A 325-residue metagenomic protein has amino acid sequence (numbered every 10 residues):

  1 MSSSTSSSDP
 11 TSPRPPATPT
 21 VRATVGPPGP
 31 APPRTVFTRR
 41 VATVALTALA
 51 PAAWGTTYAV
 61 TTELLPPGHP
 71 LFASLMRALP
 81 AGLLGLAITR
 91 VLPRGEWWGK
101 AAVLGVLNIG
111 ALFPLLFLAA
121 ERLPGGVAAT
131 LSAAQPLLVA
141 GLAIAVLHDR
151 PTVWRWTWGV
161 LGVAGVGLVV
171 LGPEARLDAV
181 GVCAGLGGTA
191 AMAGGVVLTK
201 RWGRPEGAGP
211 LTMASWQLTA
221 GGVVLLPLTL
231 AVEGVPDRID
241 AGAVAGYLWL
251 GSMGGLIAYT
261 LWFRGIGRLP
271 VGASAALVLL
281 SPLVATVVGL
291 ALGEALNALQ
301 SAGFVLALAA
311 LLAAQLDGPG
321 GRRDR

Functional and structural regions predicted by a protein language model:
M1-L75, A164, E174-R201, V223-V224 (+2 more regions): Glycine-/small-residue-enriched transmembrane alpha-helix faces in small-molecule transporters and effluxers
V21, G85, L142, P151-P173 (+4 more regions): Hydrophobic transmembrane alpha-helices of multi-pass small-molecule transport proteins
R39-V44, P66-L71, L75, R94-G99 (+4 more regions): Juxtamembrane helix-entry segments on the extracytoplasmic side of multipass membrane proteins
A52, T56-E63, P67, P80-E96 (+6 more regions): Membrane-interface helix-cap regions at the ends of transmembrane helices in multi-pass membrane proteins
A53-T61, L86-S132, A140-L142, A164 (+2 more regions): Specific transmembrane alpha-helical segments of multi-pass solute transporters/efflux pumps, especially DMT/EamA
L64, A73, A119, A145-P151 (+4 more regions): Hydrophobic/aromatic residues within transmembrane alpha-helices of multi-pass small-molecule transporters
F72-L83, F113-R150, R155-G159, G188 (+1 more regions): Specific alpha-helical transmembrane segments that line the substrate/conduction pathway and gating interfaces
L75-M76, A128-A134, L198-G222, G255-L290: Helix-helix packing/entry segments at the starts of transmembrane helices
